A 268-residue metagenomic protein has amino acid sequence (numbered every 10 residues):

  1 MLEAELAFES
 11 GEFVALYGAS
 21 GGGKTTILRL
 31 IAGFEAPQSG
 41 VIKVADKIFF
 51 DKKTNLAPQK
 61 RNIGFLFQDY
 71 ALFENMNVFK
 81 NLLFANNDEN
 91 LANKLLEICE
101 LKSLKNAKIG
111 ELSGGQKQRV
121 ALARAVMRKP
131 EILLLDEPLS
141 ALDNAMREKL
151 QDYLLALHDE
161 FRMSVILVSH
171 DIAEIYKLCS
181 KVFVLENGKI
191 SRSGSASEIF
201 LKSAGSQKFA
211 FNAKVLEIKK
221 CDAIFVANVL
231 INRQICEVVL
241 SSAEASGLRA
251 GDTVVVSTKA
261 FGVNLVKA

Functional and structural regions predicted by a protein language model:
I48-F65: ABC ATPase NBD coupling module
E89-K105, L155-A156: Conserved ABC ATPase "signature" region
K108-L112, Q116-Q118: Conserved ABC ATPase signature
M127-E131: A short, proline-enriched helix->beta-strand linker immediately N-terminal to the Walker B motif in ABC-type P-loop
L133-E137: Catalytic Walker B motif of ABC-type/P-loop ATPase nucleotide-binding domains
R162-V168: Conserved H-loop
